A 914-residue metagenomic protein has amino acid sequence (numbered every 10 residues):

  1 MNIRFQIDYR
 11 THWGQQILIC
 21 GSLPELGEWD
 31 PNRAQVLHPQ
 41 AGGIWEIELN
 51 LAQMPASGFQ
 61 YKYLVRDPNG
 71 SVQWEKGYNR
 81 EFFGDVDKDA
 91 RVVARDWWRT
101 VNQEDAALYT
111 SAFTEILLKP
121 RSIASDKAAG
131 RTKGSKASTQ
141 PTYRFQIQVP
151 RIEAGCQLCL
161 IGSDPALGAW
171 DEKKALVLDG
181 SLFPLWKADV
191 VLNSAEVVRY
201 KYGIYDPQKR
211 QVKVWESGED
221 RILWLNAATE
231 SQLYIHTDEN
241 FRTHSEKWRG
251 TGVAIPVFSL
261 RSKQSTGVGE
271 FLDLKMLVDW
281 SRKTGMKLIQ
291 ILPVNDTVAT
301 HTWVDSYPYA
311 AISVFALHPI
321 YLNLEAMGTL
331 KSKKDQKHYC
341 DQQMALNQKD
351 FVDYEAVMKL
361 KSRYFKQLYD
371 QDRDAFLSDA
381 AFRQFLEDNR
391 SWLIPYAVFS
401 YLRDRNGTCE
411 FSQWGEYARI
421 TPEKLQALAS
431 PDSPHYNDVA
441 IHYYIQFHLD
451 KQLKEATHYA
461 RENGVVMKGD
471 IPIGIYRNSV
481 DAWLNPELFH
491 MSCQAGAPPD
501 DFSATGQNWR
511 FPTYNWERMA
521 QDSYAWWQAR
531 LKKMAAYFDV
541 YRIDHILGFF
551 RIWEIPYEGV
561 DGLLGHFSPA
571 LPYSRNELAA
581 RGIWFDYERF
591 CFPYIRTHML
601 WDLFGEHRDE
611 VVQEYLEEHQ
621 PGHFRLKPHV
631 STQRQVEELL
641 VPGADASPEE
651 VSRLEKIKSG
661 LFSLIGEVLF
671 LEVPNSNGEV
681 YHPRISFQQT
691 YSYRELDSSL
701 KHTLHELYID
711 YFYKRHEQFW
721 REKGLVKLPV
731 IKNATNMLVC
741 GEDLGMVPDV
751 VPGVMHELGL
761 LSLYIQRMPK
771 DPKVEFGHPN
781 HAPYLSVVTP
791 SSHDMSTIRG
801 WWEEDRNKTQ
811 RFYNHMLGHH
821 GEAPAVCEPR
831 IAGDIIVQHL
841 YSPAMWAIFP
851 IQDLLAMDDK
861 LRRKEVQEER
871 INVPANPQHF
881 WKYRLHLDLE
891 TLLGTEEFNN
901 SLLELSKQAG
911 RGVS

Functional and structural regions predicted by a protein language model:
M1-F5, P141-F145: Structural beta-strand segments of beta-rich domains
N2, R10-A56, R66-D87, V149-V197 (+2 more regions): Aromatic-rich carbohydrate-binding modules that target alpha-glucans
Q6, C20, H38, L64 (+13 more regions): Residues in well-ordered beta-strands of folded domains
A52-S57, L861-E865: Short, charged helix-to-loop "capping" segments that act as catalytic/coupling loops
Q73-K76, A90-D96, Q211-E216, S231-H236 (+1 more regions): Short, well-ordered strand-loop elements centered on a beta-strand within folded domains, enriched for acidic residues
R91-F113: PGST-rich, cysteine-poor low-complexity/disordered linker and tail segments that act as flexible spacers
D105-R144, V191-S194, I222-S914: Catalytic cores of glycan-processing enzymes that make or break glycosidic bonds
